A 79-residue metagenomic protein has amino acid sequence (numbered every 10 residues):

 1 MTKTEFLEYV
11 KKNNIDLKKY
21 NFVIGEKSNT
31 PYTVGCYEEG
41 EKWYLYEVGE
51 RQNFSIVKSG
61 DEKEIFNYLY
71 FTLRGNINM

Functional and structural regions predicted by a protein language model:
M1, N14, F54-G60: Short, exposed beta-strand "edge-strand" segments with a Pro/Gly-rich flavor and a Y/T-containing core
M1-S28: Negatively charged, low-complexity tracts enriched in Asp/Glu with abundant Ser/Thr
T4, G60-G75: A short, charged, amphipathic alpha-helix used as a generic interaction element across diverse proteins
F6, D16, C36-E38, Y44 (+1 more regions): Structured catalytic/translocation cores of nucleotide/phosphate-coupled proteins
K11, D16, S55, Y68-M79: Short arginine-rich
K18, V23, K27, Y32-V34 (+2 more regions): General N-terminal targeting signals
K27-F54, T72: Short aromatic-glycine-(Arg/Gly/Cys) micro-motifs in beta-strand/loop hairpins
